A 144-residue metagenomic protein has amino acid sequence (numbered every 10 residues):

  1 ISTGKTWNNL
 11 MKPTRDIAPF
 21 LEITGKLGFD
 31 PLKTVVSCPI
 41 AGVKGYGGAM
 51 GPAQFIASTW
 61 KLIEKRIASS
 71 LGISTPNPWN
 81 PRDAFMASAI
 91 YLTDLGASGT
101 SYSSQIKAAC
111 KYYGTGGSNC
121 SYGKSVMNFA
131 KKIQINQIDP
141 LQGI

Functional and structural regions predicted by a protein language model:
I1-I144: Catalytic glycan-binding domains that act on GlcNAc-containing polysaccharides
